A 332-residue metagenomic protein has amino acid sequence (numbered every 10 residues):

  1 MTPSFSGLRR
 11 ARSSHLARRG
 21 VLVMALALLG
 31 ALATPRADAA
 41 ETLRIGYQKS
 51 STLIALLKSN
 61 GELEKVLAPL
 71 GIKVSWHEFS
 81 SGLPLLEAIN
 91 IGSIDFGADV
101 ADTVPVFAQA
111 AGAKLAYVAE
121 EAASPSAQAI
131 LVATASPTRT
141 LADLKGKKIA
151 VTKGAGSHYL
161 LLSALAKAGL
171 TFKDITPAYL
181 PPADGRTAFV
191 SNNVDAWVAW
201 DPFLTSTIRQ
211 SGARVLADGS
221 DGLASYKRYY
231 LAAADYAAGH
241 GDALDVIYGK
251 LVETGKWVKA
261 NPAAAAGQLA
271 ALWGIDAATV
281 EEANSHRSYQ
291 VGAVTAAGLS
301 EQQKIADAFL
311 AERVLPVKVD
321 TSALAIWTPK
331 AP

Functional and structural regions predicted by a protein language model:
M1-L16: N-terminal secretory signal peptides that target proteins for export/translocation
G20-A31: Bacterial N-terminal signal peptides
A33-A39: Sec/Tat signal peptide C-region and signal peptidase I cleavage site
E41-T171, A178-Y179, D195-D201, A224: Short, glycine-/small- and polar/acidic-enriched structural segments that line small-molecule recognition paths
I54, S124-I130, A213-R214, Y226-Y230 (+2 more regions): Small-molecule pocket liners
T103, P177-A178, A183-A271: Pocket-lining segment of extracytoplasmic ligand-binding domains
A238-V314: Secondary-structure end/capping motifs
D307-P332: Conserved C-terminal helix/tail region of periplasmic/extracytoplasmic solute-binding proteins
